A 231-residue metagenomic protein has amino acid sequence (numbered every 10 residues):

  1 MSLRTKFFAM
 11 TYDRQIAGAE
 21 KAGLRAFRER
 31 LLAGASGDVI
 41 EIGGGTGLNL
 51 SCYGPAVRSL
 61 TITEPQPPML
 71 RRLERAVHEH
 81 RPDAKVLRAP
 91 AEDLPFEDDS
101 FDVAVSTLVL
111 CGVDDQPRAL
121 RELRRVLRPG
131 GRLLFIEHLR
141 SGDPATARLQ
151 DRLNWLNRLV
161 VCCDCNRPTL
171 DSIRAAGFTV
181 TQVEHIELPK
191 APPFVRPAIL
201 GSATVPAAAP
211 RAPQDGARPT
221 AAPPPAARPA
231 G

Functional and structural regions predicted by a protein language model:
M1-G37, L48-C52, M69-R72, L149-D151: Conserved class I S-adenosyl-L-methionine
I40-D93: Class I SAM-dependent methyltransferase SAM/SAH-binding core
E92-A104: A short acidic, Gly/Pro-enriched loop at the edge of an enzyme's catalytic core that lines a small-molecule cofactor
D102-D115: A short SAM/SAH-binding and catalytic strip from SAM-dependent methyltransferases
P117-P129: A short glycine-rich, Lys/Arg-flanked "PGG" loop and its adjoining helix->strand segment in the class I
G130-H138: Conserved beta-strand signature within the Rossmann-like core of class I S-adenosyl-L-methionine
C162-G177: Short alpha-helix
H185-D215, P219-A221, R228-G231: Core SAM-dependent methyltransferase catalytic element
